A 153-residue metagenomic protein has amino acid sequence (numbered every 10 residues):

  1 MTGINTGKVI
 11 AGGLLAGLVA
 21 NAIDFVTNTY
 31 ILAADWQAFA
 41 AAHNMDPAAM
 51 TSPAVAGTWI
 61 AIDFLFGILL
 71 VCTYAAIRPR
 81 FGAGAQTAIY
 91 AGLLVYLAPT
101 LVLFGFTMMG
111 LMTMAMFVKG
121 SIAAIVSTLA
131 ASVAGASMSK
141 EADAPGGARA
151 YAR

Functional and structural regions predicted by a protein language model:
M1-R153: Juxtamembrane/disordered regions of integral membrane proteins
